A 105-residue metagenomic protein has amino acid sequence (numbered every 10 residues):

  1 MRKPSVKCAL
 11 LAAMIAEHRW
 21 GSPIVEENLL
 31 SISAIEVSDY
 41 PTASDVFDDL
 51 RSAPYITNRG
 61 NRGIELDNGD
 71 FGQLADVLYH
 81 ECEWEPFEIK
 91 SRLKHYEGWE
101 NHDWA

Functional and structural regions predicted by a protein language model:
M1-G21, A105: Short alpha-helical segments that sit at the start of domains
R2, I35-S52: Short amphipathic alpha-helical interaction segments
W20-A34: Short acidic, hydrophobic short linear motifs in intrinsically disordered regions
R62-N68: Minor-groove-contacting beta-hairpin "wing" of winged helix-turn-helix DNA-binding domains
D70-H102: Short, amphipathic alpha-helical interaction segments positioned at domain boundaries
